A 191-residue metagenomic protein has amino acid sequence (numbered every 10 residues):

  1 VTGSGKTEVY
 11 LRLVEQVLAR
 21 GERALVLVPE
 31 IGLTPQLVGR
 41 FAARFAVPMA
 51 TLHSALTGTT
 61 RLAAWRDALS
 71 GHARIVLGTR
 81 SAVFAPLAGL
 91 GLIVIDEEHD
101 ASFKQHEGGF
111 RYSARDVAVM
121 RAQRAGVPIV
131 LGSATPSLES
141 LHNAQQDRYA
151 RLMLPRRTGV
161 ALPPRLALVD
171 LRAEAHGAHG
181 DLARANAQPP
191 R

Functional and structural regions predicted by a protein language model:
S4-V9, Q16-A43, T60: Conserved Walker A/P-loop ATP-binding site and its immediately adjacent core in helicase/helicase-like ATPase domains
L18-A19, L69, A122-Q123: Conserved ATPase "switch" residues in P-loop NTPase domains
G21-E22, H72, G126, R148: Glycine-centered short loops/turns at secondary-structure junctions
L33, L56-R61, P136-S137: Short acidic loop-to-helix transition motifs that present clustered carboxylates
R40-V76, F84-L90: Conserved motor-coupling elements within RecA-like helicase/translocase cores
M49-G58, D100-Y112, E174-G180: Flexible beta-alpha connector loops of hexameric P-loop NTPases
R80-V130: SF2 helicase catalytic motif II
R115-R191: Conserved interdomain linker/interface between the two RecA-like ATPase lobes of SF2 helicase motors
